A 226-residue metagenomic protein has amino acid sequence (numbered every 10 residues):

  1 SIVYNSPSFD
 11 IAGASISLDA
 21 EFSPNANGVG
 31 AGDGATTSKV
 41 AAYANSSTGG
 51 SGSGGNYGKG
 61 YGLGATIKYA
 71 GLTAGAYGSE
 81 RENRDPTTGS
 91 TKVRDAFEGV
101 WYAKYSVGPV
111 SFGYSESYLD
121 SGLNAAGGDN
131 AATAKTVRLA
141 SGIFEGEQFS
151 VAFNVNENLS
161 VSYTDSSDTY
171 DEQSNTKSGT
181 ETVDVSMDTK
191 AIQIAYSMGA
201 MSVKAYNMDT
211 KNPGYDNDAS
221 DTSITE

Functional and structural regions predicted by a protein language model:
S1-G28, Y57-K59, A65-A74, F153: Outer membrane beta-barrel
I2, I192-M201, S220-E226: Outer-membrane beta-barrel "beta-signal"
P7-A14, S174-T176, T180-V185, T222 (+1 more regions): Acidic, proline-/serine-/threonine-rich low-complexity intrinsically disordered repeat tracts
F9-L18, V151, N158, I194 (+1 more regions): Short loop/turn motifs that connect adjacent beta-strands in outer-membrane beta-barrel proteins
G13-D19, G71-T73, P109-S111, S160 (+2 more regions): Outer-membrane beta-barrel architecture
S17-L18, N25-Y57: Outer-membrane pore/translocation modules
K39, G55-S197: Detector for outer-membrane/organellar transmembrane beta-barrel domains, recognizing the amphipathic beta-strand
A200, K211-Y215: C-terminal beta-signal and adjacent terminal beta-strands/loops of Gram-negative outer-membrane beta-barrel proteins
